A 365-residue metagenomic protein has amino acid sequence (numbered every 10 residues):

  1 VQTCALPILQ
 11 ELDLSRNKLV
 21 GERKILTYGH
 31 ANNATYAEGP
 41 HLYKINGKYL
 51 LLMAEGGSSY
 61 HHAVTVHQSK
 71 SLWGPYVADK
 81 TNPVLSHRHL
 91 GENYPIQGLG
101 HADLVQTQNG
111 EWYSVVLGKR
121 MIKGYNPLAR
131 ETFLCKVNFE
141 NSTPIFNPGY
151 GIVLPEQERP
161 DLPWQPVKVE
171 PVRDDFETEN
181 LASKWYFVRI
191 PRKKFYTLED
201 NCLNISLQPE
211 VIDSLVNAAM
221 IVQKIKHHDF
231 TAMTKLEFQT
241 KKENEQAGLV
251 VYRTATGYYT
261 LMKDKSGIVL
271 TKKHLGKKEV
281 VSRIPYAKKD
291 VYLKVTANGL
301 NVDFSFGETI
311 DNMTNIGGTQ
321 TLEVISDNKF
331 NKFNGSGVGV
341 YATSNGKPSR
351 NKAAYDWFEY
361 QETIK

Functional and structural regions predicted by a protein language model:
V1-K365: Carbohydrate-active catalytic/glycan-binding domains of CAZyme proteins, especially the secreted or lumenal ectodomains
